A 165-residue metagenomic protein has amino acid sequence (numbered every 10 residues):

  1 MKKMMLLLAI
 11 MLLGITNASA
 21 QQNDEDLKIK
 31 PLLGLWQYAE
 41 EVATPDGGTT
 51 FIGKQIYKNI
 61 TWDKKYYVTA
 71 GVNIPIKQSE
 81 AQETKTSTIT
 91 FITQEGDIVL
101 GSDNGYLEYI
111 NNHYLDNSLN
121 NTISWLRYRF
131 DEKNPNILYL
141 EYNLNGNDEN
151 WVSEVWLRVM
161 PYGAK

Functional and structural regions predicted by a protein language model:
M1-M4, S19-Q21: Positively charged n-region of N-terminal signal peptides that target proteins for export
M4-T16: Sec-dependent N-terminal signal peptides
Q21, E95-V99, D103-N104, Y139-K165: Edge beta-strand at a domain terminus
Q21-Q37, K165: N-terminal helix-cap/turn-to-beta initiation motif at the start of protein domains
L27, L35-V72, Y114, L119: Short, solvent-exposed loop/hinge segments that bridge or flank secondary-structure elements
L32, G53-I56, D63-K64, Q94 (+3 more regions): Residues that flank catalytic or metal-binding motifs in active/ligand-binding sites
V42-G47, T69-N134: Contiguous, well-ordered beta-strand patches that form the walls/edges of small beta-barrel/beta-sandwich domains
K58-V68, L100-N104, R129-L138, V159-G163: Short, solvent-exposed coil/turn segments at beta-strand boundaries
